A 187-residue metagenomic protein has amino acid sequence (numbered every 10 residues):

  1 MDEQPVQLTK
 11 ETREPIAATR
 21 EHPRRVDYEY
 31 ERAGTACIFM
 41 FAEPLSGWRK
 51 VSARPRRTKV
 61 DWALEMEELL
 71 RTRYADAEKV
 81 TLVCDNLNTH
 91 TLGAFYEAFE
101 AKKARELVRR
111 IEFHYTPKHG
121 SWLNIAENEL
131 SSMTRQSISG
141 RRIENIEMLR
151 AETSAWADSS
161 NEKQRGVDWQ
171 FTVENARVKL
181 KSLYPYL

Functional and structural regions predicted by a protein language model:
M1-E67, L180: Extended, low-complexity cationic-aromatic segments
T9-E11, T91-E97: A short acidic (Asp/Glu
T12, M148-L187: C-terminal domain-tail junction helix/linker
R25-Y30, A104-I125, R141-I143: RNase H-like polynucleotidyl transferase catalytic core
V60-T81: Short, basic/hydrophobic alpha-helical segments
A77-T91: Acidic/histidine-rich, metal-coordinating catalytic segments
K118, A126-N145, S159-K163: Active-site proximal helix-loop segment of RNase H-like, two-metal nucleases, encompassing DDE(D)
